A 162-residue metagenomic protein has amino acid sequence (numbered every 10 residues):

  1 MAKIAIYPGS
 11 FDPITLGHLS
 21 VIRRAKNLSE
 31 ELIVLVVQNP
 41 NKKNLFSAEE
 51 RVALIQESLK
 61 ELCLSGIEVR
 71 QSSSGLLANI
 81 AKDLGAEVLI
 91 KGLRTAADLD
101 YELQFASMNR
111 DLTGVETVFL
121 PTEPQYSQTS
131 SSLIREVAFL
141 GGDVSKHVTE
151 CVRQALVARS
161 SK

Functional and structural regions predicted by a protein language model:
M1-K162: Nucleotidyltransferase catalytic core that binds NTPs
